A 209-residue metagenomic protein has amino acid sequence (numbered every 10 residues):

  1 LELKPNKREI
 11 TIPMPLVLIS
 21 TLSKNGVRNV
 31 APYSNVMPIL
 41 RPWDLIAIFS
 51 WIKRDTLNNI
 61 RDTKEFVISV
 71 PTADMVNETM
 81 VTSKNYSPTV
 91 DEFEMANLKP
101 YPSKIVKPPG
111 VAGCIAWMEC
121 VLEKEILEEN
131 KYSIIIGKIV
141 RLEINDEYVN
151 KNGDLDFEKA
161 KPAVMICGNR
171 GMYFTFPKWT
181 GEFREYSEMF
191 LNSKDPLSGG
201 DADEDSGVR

Functional and structural regions predicted by a protein language model:
L1-R209: Basic, polyanion-binding surface patches
